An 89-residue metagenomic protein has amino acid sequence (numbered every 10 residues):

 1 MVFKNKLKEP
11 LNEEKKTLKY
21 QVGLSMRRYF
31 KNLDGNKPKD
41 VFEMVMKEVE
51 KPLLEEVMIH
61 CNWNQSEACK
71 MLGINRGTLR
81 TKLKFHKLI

Functional and structural regions predicted by a protein language model:
V2-K4, E9-Y20, L24-I89: Bacterial C-terminal helix-turn-helix
